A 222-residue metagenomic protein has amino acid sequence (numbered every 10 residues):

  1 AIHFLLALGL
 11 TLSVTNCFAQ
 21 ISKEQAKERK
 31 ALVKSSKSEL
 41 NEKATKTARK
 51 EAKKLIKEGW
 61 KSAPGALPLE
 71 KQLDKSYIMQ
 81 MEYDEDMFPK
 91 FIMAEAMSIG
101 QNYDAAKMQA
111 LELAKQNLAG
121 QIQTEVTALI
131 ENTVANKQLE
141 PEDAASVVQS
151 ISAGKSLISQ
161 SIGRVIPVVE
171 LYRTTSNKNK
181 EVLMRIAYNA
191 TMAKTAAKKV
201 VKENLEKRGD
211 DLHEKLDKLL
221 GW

Functional and structural regions predicted by a protein language model:
A1-H3, A19: Positively charged n-region of N-terminal signal peptides that target proteins for export
H3-S13: Bacterial N-terminal signal peptides
A19-W222: Domain-level marker for long, solvent-exposed, non-transmembrane regions
